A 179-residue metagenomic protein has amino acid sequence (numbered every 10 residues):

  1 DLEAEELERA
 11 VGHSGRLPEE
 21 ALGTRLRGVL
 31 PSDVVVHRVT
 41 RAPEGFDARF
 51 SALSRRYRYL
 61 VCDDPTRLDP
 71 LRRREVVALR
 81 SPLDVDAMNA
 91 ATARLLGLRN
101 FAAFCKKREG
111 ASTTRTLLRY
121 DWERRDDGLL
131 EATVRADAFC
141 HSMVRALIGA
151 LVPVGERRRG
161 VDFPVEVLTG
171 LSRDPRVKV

Functional and structural regions predicted by a protein language model:
D1-V179: Structured-RNA-binding interfaces characteristic of tRNA pseudouridine synthases
